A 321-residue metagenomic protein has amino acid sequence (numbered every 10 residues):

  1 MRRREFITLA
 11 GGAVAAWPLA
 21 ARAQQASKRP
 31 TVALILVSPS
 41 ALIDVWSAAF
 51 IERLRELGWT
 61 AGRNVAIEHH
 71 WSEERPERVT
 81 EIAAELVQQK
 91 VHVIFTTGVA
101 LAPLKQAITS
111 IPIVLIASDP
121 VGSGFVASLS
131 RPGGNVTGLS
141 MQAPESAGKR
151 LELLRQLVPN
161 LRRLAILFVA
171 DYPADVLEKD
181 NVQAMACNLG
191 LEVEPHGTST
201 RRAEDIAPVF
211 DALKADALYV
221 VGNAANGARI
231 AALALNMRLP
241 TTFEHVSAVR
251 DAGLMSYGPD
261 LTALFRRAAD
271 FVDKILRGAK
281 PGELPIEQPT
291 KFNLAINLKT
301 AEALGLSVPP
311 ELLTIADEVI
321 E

Functional and structural regions predicted by a protein language model:
M1-E321: Short hydrophobic alpha-helices and adjacent helix-cap/hinge residues
